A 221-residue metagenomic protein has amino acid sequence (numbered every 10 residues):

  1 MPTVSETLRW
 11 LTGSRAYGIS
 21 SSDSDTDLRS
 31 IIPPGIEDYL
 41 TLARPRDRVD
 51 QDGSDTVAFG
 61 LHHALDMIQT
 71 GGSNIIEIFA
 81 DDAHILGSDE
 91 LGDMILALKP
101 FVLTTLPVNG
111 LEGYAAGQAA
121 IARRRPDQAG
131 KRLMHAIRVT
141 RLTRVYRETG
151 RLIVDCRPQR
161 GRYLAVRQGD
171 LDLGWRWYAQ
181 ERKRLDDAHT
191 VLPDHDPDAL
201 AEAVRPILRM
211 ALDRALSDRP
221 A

Functional and structural regions predicted by a protein language model:
M1-G13: Helical scaffold of the NTase/Pol beta-like nucleotidyltransferase catalytic core
L11, E77-I78, V145-E148: A structural signal for short, well-ordered beta-strand segments and their strand-loop junctions that often border
R15-D50, A136: Catalytic metal-binding acidic patch
G18-S21, D52, R124-K131: Conserved aromatic-histidine-acidic binding/catalytic patches
Y39-A120: A basic- and aromatic-enriched beta-loop-alpha substructure that forms the phosphate/nucleotide- and DNA/RNA-contacting
L86-R209: Conserved nucleotidyltransferase catalytic core and NTase-mimicking acidic/glycine-rich helix/loop elements in nucleic
P206-A221: A cross-kingdom marker for long, charged
